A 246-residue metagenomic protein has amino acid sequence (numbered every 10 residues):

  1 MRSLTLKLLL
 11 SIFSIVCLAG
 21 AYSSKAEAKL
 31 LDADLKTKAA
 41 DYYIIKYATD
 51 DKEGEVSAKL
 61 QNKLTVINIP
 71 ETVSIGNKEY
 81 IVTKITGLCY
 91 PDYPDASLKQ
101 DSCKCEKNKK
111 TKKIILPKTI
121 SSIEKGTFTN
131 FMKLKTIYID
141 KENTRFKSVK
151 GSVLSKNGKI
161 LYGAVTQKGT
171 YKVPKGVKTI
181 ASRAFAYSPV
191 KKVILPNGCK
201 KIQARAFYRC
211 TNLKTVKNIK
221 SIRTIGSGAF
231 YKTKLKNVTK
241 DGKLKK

Functional and structural regions predicted by a protein language model:
M1-L9: Bacterial N-terminal signal peptides that target proteins for export
L10-G20: Bacterial N-terminal signal peptides
A19-D32: Sec-dependent signal peptide cleavage junction
A26, K46-D51, N62-T83, P91-S122 (+5 more regions): Structural signature of tandem-repeat unit edges
K29-L60, V149-K156: Short beta-strand/loop segment at the start of cytosolic alpha/beta domains
G126-T127, L161, A181-A184, Q203-A206 (+1 more regions): Consensus positions within tandem repeat domains that build extended binding/scaffold surfaces
